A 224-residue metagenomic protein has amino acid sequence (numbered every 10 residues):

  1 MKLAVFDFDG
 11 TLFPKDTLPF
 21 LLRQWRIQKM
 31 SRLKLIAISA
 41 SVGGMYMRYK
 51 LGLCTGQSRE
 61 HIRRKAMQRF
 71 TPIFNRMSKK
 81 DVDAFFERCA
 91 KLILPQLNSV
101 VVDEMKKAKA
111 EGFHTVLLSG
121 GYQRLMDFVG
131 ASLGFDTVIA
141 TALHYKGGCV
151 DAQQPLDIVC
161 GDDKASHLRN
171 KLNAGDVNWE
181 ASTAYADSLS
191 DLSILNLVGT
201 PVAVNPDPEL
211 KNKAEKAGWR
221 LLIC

Functional and structural regions predicted by a protein language model:
M1-F20, L195: Asp-based phosphoryl-transfer active-site loop
M1-K2, K80, A84-F85, K91-C224: C-terminal cap/substrate-recognition subdomain and adjoining C-terminal extension of metal-dependent phosphatase-like
D7-F8, R69, V138: Residue-level signal for pocket-adjacent positions within structured domains
L12, K50-L53, M126, L189: Generic alpha-helical secondary structure signal
K15, Q24-W25, D151: Active-site phosphate-binding/coordination module
T17-L18, R26, M30-D103, K107: A metal-dependent, Asp-based hydrolase signature
R23, I27, A131: Short, well-ordered alpha-helices that flank and scaffold nucleotide-derived cofactor binding pockets
